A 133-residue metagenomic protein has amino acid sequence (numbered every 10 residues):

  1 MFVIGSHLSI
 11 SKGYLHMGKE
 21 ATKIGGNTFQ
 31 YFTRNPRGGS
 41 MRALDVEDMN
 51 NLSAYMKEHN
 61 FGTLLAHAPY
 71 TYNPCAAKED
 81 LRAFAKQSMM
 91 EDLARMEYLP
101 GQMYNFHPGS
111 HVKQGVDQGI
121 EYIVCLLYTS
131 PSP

Functional and structural regions predicted by a protein language model:
M1-A68, Y72, A76-L93: N-terminal pre-domain/capping segments
M89-L127: Hydrophobic alpha-helical segments and helix pairs
Y128-P133: Conserved small/polar residues in nucleotide/adenosyl-binding loops
